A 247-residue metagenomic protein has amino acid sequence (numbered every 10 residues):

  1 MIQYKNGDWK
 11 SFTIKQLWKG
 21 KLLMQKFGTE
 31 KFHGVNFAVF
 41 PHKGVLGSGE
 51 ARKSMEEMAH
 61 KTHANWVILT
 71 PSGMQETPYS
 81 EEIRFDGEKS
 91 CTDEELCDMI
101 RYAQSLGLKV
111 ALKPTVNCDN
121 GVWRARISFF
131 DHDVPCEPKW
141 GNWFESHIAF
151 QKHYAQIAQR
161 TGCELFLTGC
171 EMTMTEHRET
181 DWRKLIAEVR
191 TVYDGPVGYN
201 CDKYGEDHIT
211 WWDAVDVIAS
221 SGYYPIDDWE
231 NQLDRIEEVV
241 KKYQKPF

Functional and structural regions predicted by a protein language model:
Y4-E57: Boundary/entry segment of secreted carbohydrate-active catalytic domains
L22, F27, A59, C97-K109 (+4 more regions): Surface-exposed amphipathic alpha-helices with a cationic face
E30-K31, T62-E81, E94-T175: Substrate-binding cleft and catalytic face of glycoside hydrolase catalytic domains, especially the flexible beta-alpha
G44-A59, F144-I157, D202-W211: Short, acidic/polar
G44-A59, R84-S105, A149: Aromatic- and glycine-enriched glycan-recognition loops and surfaces that form the carbohydrate-binding subsites
T92-D93, D98, S105-L106, K113 (+2 more regions): Glycoside hydrolase catalytic-domain groove-lining segments
L112-V116, N120, L167-E171, T175-H177 (+2 more regions): Aromatic-lined carbohydrate-recognition surfaces of secreted/lumenal glycan-active proteins
